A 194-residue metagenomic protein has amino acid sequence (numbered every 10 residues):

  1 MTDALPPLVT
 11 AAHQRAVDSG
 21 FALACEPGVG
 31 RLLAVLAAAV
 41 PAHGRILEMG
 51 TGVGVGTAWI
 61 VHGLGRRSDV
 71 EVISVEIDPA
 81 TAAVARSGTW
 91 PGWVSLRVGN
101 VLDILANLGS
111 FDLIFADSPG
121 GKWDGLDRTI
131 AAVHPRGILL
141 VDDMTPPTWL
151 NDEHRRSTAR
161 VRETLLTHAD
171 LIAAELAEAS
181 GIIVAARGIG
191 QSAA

Functional and structural regions predicted by a protein language model:
M1-L47: Class I SAM-dependent transferase core
P27-A194: S-adenosylmethionine/decaboxylated-SAM
